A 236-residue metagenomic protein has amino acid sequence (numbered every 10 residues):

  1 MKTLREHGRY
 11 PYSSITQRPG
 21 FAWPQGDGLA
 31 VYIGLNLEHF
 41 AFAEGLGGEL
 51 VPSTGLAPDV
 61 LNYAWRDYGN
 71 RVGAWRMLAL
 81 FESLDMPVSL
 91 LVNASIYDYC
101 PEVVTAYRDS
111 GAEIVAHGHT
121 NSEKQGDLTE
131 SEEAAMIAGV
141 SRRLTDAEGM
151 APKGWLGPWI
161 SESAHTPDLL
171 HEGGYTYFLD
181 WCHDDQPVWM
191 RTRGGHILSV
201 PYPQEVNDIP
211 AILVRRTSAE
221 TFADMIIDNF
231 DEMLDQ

Functional and structural regions predicted by a protein language model:
K2-L198, F222-Q236: Catalytic alpha-helical scaffold of carbohydrate-active enzymes acting on polysaccharides/glycoconjugates
D185-P187, S199-T221: Positively charged, amphipathic and often flexible ligand-engagement surfaces
